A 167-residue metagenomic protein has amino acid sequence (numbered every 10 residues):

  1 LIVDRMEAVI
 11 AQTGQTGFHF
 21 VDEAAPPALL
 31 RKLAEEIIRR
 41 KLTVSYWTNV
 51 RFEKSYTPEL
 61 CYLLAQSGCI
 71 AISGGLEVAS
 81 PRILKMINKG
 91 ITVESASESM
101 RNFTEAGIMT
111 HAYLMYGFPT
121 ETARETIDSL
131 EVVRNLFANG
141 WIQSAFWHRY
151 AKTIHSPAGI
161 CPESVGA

Functional and structural regions predicted by a protein language model:
L1-D4, Y113, S164-A167: Short intrinsically disordered, low-complexity coil segments enriched in acidic
V3-M109, F118: Conserved SAM/AdoMet-binding glycine-rich loop
V9-I10, N135-F137: An active-site-proximal structural segment forming one wall of the substrate-binding cleft that immediately precedes
F20, G74, A112, V133 (+1 more regions): Hydrophobic, well-ordered secondary-structure elements that form the walls of internal hydrophobic environments
T48, A112-L114, W147: Structural beta-sheet core signal
E59-C61, T120-N135: Catalytic cores of alpha/beta
R82-I87, Y116-R124, G140-A167: Flexible glycine/acidic-rich beta-alpha junction loops that bind and position SAM and/or redox cofactors in anaerobic
F103, T110-M115, S129-V132, Q143: C-terminal structural cap/anchor segments
